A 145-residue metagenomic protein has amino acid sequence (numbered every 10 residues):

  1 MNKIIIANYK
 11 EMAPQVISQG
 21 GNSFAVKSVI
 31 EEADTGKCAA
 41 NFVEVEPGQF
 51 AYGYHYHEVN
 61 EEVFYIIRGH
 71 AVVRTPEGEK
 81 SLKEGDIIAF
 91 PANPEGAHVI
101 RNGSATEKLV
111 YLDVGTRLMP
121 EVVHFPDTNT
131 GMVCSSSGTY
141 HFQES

Functional and structural regions predicted by a protein language model:
M1-K37, V122-S145: A short, N-terminal "cap"/entry segment at the start of jelly-roll beta-barrel domains of the cupin/DSBH fold
S28, N41-H57, E95: Conserved short histidine dyad/triad with adjacent acidic residue
G36, E46-F50, H70, E79 (+2 more regions): Short, charged/polar surface micro-motifs in flexible loops or helix N-caps
F42-E46, Y56-T75, V114-G115: Short, conserved beta-strand element in jelly-roll/cupin
P76-N93: Short acidic-glycine-tyrosine-enriched beta hairpin
A89, S104-V122: A short hydrophobic beta-strand segment most commonly corresponding to one strand of the jelly-roll/cupin
